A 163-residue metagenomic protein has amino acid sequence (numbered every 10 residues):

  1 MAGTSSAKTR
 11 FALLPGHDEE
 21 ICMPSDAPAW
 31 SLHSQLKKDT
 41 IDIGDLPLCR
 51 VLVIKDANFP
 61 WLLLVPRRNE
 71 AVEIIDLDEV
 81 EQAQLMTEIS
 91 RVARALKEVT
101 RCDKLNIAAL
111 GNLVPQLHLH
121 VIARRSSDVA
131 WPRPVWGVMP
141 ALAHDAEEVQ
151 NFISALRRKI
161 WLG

Functional and structural regions predicted by a protein language model:
M1-G3, A7, G16-D18: A cross-taxon signal for low-complexity, glycine/charged-rich
I21-G163: HIT superfamily nucleotide-processing domains
